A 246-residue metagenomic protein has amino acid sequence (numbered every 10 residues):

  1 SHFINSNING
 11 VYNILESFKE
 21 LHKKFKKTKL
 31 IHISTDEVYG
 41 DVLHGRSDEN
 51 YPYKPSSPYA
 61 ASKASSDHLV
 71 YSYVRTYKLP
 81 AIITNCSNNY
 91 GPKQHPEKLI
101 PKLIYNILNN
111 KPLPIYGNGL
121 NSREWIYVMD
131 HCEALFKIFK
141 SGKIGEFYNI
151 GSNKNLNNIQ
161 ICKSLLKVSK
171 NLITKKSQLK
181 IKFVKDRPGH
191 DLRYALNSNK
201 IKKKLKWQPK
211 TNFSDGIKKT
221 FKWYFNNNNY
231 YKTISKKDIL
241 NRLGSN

Functional and structural regions predicted by a protein language model:
S1-N89, N109, N158, K219-N227 (+1 more regions): N-terminal Rossmann-like NAD(P)+-binding domain of SDR-like oxidoreductases, especially those catalyzing
I8, Y12-E16, E97, M129-C132 (+1 more regions): Conserved active-site region of classical short-chain dehydrogenase/reductase
Y12, V42, S62, K93 (+3 more regions): Gly/Ser/Thr-rich beta-alpha loop segments that engage phosphate groups in nucleotides
N13, S65, K98-L99, L196: Short, conserved clusters of charged catalytic residues that mark active-site and nucleotide-handling motifs
T35-V38, N88-Q94, L120, K140 (+1 more regions): Active-site proximal helix/loop that lines the substrate pocket of Rossmann-like NAD(P)-dependent oxidoreductase domains
P55-S62, P92, P96-I100, E124-V128: The catalytic Tyr-centered alpha-helix of NAD(P)H-dependent dehydrogenases
T76-P80, P96-E97, G142: Short coil/turn segments at alpha/beta junctions that flank glycine-rich nucleotide-binding fingerprints
P101-N246: C-terminal substrate-binding subdomain of Rossmann-fold SDR/epimerase-dehydratase oxidoreductases
